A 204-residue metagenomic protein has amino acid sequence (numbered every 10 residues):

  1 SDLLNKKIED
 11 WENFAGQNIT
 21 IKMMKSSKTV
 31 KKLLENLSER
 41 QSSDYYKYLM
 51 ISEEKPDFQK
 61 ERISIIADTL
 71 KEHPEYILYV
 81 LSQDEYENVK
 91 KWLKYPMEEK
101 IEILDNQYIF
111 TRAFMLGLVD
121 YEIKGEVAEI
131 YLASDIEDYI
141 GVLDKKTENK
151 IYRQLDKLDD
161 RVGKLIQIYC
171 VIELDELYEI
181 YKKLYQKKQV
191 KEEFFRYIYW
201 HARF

Functional and structural regions predicted by a protein language model:
S1-A133: Basic helix-extension-helix modules of the SAP/HeH family
Y46-M50, E176-Y185: DNA-recognition alpha helix
Q59-I63, F110, G163, Y178 (+1 more regions): Short, well-structured alpha-helical segments
E75-I77, S134-I168: Short, amphipathic alpha-helical interaction segments positioned at domain boundaries
K94-M97, I166-Y169, L184: Short helix-capping/hinge SLiMs at alpha-helix to coil transitions
Y108-D120, L184-F204: Charge-enriched amphipathic alpha-helical scaffolds
